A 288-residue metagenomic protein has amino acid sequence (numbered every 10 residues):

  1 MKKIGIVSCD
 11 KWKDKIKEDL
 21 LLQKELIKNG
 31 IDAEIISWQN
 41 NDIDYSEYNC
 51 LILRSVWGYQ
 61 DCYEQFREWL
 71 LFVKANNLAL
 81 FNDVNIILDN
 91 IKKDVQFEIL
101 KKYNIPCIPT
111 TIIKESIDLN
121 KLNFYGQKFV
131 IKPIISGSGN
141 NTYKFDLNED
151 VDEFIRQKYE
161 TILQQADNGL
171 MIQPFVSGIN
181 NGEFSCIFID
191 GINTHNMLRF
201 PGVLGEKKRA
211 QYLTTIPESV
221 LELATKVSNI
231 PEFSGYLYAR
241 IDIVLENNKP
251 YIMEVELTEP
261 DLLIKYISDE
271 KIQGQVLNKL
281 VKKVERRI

Functional and structural regions predicted by a protein language model:
M1-G5: Extreme N-terminal starter segment of soluble prokaryotic enzymes
D10-P109: Conserved N-proximal alpha/beta basic substrate-recognition cap immediately N-terminal to, or forming the N-lobe
L100-K101, Y125-N141, Q164-I179, M197-L198 (+1 more regions): ATP-grasp fold ATP-binding core
N104-V130: Rossmann-like NAD(P)H-binding beta-loop-alpha module
F129, T194-H195, A239, Y251-M253: Protein kinase-like catalytic core scaffold
L147-P231, V244-L245, P250-Y251: Phosphate-binding site of ATP-dependent enzymes
S234-Y236, L245-I288: C-terminal active-site "lid" helix and adjoining low-complexity regulatory extension at the edge of ATP-using catalytic
